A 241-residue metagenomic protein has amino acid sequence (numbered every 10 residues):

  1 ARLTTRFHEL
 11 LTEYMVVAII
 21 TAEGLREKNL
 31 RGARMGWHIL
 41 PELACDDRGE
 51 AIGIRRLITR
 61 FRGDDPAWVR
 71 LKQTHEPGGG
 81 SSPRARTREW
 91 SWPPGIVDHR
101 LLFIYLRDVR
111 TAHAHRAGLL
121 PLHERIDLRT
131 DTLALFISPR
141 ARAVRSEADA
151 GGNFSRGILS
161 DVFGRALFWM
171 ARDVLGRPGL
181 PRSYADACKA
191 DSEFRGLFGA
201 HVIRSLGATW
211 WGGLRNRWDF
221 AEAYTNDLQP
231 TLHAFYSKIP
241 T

Functional and structural regions predicted by a protein language model:
A1-K28: Basic, Lys/Arg- and aromatic-enriched nucleic-acid-binding interface segment
L3, A117-L120, D127, S160-P230: Short, basic (Lys/Arg/His-rich) helix/loop patches that form interaction surfaces in the mid-to-C-terminal regions
L11-E13, L25-R26, R88, R110 (+1 more regions): Short, cationic motifs built from Arg/Lys/His that form the positively charged side of catalytic pockets
V16, N29-A33, A221: Alpha-helix N-cap/helix-start motif at helix boundaries, enriched for small hydrophobics
G24, M35-G36, E76, A141 (+2 more regions): An acidic- and aromatic-residue-enriched active-site/binding cleft used to recognize and process polar
L30-G49, G53: Acidic, glycine-rich loop-and-beta core segments that form the ion-binding/anion-interacting portion of active sites
E50-G152, G157: Basic, alpha-helical nucleic-acid-contacting "clamp/cap" segments
A223, L232-T241: DNA/chromatin major-groove-contacting recognition/catalytic segments
